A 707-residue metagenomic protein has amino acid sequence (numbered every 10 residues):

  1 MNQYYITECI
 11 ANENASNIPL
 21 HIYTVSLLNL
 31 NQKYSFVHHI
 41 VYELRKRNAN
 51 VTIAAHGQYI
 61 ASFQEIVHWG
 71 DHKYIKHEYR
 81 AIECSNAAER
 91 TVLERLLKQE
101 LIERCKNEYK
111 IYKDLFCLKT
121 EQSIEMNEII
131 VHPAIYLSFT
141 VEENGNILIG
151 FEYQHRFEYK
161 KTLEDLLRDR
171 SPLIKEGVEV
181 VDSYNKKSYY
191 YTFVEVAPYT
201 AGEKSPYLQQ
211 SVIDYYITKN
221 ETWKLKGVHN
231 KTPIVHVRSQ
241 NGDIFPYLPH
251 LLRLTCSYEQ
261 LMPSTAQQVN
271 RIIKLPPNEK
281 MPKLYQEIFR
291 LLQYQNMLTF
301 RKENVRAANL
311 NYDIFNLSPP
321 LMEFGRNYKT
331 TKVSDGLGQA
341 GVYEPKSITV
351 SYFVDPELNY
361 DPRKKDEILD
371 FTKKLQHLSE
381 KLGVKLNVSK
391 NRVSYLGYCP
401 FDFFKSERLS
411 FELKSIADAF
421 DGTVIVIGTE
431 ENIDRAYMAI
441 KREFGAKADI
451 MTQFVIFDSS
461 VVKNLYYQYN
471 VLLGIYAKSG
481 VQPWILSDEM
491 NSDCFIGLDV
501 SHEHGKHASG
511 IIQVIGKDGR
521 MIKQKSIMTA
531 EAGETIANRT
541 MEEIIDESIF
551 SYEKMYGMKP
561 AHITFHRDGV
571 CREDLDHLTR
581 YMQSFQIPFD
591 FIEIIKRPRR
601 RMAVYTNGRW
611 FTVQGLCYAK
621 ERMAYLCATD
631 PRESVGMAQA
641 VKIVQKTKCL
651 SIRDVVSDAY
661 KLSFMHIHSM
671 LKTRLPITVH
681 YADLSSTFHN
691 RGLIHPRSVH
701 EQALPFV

Functional and structural regions predicted by a protein language model:
M1-K187, E380, V384-N387, N391-F420 (+1 more regions): Long, contiguous domain-sized segments
L20, V178-F457, V699-V707: Extended, highly charged clamp/arch subdomains and adjacent linkers that form or line substrate-binding channels
